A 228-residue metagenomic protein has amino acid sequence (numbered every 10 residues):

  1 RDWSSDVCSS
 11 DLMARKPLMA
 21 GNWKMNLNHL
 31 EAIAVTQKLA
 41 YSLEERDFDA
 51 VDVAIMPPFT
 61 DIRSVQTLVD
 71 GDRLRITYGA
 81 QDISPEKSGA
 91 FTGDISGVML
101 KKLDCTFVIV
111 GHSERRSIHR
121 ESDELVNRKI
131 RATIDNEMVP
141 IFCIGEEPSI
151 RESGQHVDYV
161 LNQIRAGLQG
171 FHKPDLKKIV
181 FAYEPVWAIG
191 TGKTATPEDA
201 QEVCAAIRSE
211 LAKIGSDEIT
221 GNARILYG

Functional and structural regions predicted by a protein language model:
D2-S9: Short, small-residue-biased leader/transition segments that mark boundaries at the very start of proteins
L12-G228: Active-site loop-to-helix "anion-binding N-cap" substructures in soluble metabolic enzymes
